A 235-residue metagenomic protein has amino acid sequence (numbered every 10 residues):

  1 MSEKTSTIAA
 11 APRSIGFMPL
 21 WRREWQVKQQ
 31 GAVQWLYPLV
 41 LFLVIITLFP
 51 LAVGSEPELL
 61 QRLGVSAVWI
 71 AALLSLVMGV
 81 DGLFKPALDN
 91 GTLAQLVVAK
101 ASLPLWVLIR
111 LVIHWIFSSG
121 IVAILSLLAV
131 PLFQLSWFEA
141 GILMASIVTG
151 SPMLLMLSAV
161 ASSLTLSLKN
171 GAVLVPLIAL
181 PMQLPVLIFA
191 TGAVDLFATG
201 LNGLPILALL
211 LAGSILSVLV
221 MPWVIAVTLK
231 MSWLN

Functional and structural regions predicted by a protein language model:
S2-P38: Aromatic- and glycine-rich beta-strand/loop motifs that create alpha-glucan
S2-T7, V218-N235: Junction motif at the cytosolic side of a transmembrane helix
K28, V77-V97: Transmembrane helix boundary and interhelical loop/hinge segments in multi-pass membrane proteins
G31-G54, W69-L73, I178-F189, S214-M221: Hydrophobic alpha-helical transmembrane segments of multi-pass membrane transport/permease proteins
G64-V80: Long, hydrophobic alpha-helical segments
L108-F133, M153, L157, T191: Hydrophobic alpha-helical transmembrane segments that constitute the membrane-spanning cores of multi-pass membrane
G141, S146-L180, K230-N235: A structural motif at transmembrane helix-loop-helix junctions in multipass membrane proteins
A161-L201, P205-I215, L219: Transmembrane helix segments
